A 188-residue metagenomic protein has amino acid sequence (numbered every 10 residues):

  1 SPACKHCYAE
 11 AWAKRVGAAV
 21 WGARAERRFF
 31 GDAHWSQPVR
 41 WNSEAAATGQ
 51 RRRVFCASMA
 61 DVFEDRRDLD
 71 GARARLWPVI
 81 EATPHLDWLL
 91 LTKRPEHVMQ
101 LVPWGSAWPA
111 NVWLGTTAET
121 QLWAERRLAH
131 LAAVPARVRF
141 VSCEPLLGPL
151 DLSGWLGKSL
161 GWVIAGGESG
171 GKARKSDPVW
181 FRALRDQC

Functional and structural regions predicted by a protein language model:
S1-R27: Canonical Radical SAM [4Fe-4S] cluster-binding loop centered on the CxxxCxxC motif and its immediate flanking residues
A33-C188: Conserved AdoMet/S-adenosylmethionine-binding subsite of the radical SAM
